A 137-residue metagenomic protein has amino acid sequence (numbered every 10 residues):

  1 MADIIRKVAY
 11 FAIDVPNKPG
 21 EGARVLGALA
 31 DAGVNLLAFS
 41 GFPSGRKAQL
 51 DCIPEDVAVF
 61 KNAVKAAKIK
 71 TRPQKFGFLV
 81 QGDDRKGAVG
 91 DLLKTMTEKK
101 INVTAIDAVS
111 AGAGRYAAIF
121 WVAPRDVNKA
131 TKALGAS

Functional and structural regions predicted by a protein language model:
M1-S137: A conserved regulatory-domain signal marking ACT and ACT-like small-molecule sensing domains and adjacent regulatory
